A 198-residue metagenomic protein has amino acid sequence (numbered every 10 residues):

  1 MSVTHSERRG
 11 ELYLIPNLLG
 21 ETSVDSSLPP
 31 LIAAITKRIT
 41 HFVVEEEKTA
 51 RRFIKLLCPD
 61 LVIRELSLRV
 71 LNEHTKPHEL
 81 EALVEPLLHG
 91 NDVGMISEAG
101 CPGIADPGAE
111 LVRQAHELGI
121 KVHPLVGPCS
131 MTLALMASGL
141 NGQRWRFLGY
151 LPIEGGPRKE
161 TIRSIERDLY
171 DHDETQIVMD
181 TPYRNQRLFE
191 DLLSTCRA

Functional and structural regions predicted by a protein language model:
M1-L71: Glycine-rich, flexible N-terminal cofactor/catalytic loop recognition
S2-T22, S26, I35, C129 (+1 more regions): Beta-strand/loop-alpha-helix module characteristic of Rossmann-like adenine-cofactor folds
T36-F42, G119-H123, T175-Q176: Short active-site oxyanion
V43-E45, V93-P102, T175-D180: Acidic beta-strand-to-loop metal/phosphate-binding motif
K48-A50, G100-C101, S130, R184: Alpha-helix capping/helix-boundary segments
P59-R64, E117-G119, T195-A198: Short helix-capping segments at alpha-helix termini
R69-P77, L151-G155: Conserved helicase motor
L88-R146: Short glycine-cluster motifs
